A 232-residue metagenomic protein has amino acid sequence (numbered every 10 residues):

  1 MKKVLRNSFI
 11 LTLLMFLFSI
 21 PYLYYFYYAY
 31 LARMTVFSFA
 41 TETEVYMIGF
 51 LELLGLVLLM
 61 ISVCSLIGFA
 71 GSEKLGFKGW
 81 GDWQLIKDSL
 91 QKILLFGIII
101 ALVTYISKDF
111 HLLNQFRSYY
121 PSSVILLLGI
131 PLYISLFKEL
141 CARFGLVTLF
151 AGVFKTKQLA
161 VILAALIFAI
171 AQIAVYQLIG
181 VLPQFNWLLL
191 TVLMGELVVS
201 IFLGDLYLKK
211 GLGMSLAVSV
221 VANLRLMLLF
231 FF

Functional and structural regions predicted by a protein language model:
M1-M15, G81-L94, G213-V218: Alpha-helical transmembrane segments and their helix-start/interface "positive-inside/aromatic belt" motifs in integral
R6-L11, L85, N114-S122, L166-A174 (+1 more regions): Hydrophobic, membrane-facing alpha-helical anchors
R6-Y22, K92-I100, V161-I167: Alpha-helical transmembrane segments
T12-T35, A101-D109: Alpha-helical transmembrane segments of multi-pass membrane proteins
F37-G55, W187, T191: Membrane-interface segments at the starts/ends of alpha-helical transmembrane spans
F39-T43, M47, A70-S135, V147 (+1 more regions): Juxtamembrane helix-loop-helix connectors linking adjacent transmembrane helices in multi-pass membrane enzymes
M60-E73: Central hydrophobic cores of alpha-helical transmembrane segments in multi-pass inner-membrane proteins across all
I125-F232: Transmembrane helix-loop-helix hairpins at the membrane interface of multi-pass integral membrane proteins
